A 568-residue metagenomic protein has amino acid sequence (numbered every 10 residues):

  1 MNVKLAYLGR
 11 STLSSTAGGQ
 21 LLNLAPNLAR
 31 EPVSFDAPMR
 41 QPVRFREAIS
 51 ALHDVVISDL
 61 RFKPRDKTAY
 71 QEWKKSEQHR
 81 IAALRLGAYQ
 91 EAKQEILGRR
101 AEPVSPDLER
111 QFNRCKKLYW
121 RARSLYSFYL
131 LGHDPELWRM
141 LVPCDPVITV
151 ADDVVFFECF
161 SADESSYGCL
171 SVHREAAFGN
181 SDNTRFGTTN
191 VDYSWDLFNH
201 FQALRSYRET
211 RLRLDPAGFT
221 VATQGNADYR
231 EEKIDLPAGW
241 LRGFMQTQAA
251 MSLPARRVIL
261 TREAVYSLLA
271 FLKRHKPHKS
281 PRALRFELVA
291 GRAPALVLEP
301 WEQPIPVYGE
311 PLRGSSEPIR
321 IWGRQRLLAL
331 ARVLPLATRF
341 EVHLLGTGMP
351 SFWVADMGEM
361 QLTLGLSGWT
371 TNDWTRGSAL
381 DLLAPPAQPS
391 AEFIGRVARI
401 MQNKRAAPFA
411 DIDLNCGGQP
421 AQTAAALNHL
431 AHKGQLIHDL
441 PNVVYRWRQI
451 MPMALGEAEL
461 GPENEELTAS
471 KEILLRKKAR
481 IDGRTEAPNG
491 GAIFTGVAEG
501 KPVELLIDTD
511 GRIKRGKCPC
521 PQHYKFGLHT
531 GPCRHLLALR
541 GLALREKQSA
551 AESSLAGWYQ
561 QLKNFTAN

Functional and structural regions predicted by a protein language model:
M1-N568: Long, low-complexity, compositionally biased intrinsically disordered regions
